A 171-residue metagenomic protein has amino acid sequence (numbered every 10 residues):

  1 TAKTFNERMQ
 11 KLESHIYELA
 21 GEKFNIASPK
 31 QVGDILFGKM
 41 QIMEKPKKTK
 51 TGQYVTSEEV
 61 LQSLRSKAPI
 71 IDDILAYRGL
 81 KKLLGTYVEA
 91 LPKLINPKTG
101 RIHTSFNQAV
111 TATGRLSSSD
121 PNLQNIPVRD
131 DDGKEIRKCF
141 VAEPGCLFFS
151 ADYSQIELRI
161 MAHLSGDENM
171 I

Functional and structural regions predicted by a protein language model:
T1-D131, V141, G145-L147, S154-E157 (+1 more regions): Conserved "right-hand" nucleotidyltransferase catalytic core of DNA-directed polymerases
I160-M161: A short beta-strand element within the Helicase C-terminal
N169-I171: Conserved divalent-metal-coordinating catalytic cores that perform phosphate/pyrophosphate/nucleotidyl transfer
